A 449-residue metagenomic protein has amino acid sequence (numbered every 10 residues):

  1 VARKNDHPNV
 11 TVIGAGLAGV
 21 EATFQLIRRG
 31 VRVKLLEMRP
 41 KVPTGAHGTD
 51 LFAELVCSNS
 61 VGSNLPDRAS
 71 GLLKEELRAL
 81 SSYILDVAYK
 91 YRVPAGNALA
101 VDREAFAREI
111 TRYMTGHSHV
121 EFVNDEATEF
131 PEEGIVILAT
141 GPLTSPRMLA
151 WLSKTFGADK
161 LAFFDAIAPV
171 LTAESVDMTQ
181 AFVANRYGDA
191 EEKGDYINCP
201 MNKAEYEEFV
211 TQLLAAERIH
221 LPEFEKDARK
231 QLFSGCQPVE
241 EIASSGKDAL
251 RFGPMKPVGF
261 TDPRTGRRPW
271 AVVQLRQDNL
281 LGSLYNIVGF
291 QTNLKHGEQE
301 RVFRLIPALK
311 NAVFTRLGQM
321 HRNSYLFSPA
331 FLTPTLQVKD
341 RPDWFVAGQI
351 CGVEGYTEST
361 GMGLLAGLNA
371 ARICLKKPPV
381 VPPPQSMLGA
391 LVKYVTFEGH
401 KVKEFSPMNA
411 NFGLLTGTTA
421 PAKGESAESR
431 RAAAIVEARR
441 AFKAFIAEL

Functional and structural regions predicted by a protein language model:
K4-A18: Beta1/beta-strand and adjacent pyrophosphate-binding region of the FAD-binding site in flavoprotein oxidoreductases
F24-L85, P384-V395: N-terminal FAD cofactor-binding segment of flavoenzymes
P40, I350, N369-L449: Glycine- and aromatic-enriched mobile tails/lids
E54-L65, Y89-A105: Dinucleotide-binding Rossmann-like beta1-alpha1 core, especially the glycine-rich loop that anchors the ADP
R103-F122: Helical element adjacent to the flavin cofactor pocket in flavoenzyme catalytic cores
G116-R276, L281, Y285-H296, E300-R301: Predominantly flavin-linked oxidoreductase catalytic cores and closely associated redox partners
I287-V353, T360-M362, P378-F397, V402-N409 (+1 more regions): A glycine-rich dinucleotide-binding beta-alpha-beta segment and adjacent secondary-structure elements that constitute
E358-I373: An active-site-proximal "capping" alpha-helix that borders the catalytic cofactor pocket
